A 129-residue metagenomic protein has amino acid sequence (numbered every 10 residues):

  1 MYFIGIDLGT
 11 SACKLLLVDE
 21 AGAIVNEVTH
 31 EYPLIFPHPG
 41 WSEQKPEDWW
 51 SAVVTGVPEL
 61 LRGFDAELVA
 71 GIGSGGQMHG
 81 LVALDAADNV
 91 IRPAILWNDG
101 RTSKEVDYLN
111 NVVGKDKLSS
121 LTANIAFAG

Functional and structural regions predicted by a protein language model:
M1-R92, S119-S120: N-terminal glycine/serine-rich phosphate-binding loop of ATP-dependent small-molecule kinases, especially carbohydrate
V54, V82-G129: Glycine-rich phosphate-binding loop and adjoining helix at the ATP-binding site of ATP-dependent phosphoryl-transfer
